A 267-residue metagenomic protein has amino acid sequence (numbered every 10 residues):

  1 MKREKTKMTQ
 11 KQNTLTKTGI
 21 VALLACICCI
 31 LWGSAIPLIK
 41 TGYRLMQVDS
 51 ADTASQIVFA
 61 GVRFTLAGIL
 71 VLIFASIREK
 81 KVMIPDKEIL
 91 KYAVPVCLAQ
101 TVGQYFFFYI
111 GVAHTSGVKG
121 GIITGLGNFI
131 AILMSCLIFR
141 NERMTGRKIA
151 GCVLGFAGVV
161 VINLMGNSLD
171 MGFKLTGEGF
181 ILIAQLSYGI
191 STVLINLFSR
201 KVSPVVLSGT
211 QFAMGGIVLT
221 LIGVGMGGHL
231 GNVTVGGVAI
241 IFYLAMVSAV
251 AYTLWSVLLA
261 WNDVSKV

Functional and structural regions predicted by a protein language model:
K2-G61, D170-L197, I217, L221 (+1 more regions): Glycine-/small-residue-enriched transmembrane alpha-helix faces in small-molecule transporters and effluxers
L31-D52, L66, Y105-T115, I123 (+2 more regions): Juxtamembrane C-cap of transmembrane helices in multi-pass membrane transport proteins
G42, F59, G111, L137-R140 (+5 more regions): Hydrophobic/aromatic residues within transmembrane alpha-helices of multi-pass small-molecule transporters
L45, D49-T101, I130-M134, S187-S191 (+1 more regions): Transmembrane alpha-helices of multi-pass small-molecule transport proteins
V58-G61, T65, I69, A99-Q100 (+3 more regions): Specific alpha-helical transmembrane segments that line the substrate/conduction pathway and gating interfaces
V71, A75, L133-M134, G146-G166 (+1 more regions): Hydrophobic transmembrane alpha-helices of multi-pass small-molecule transport proteins
S76-G120, T124, V161, L244-V264: Specific transmembrane alpha-helical segments of multi-pass solute transporters/efflux pumps, especially DMT/EamA
G121-T124, R140-V161, M171-G177, T234-A239: Loop-to-transmembrane alpha-helix entry segments
